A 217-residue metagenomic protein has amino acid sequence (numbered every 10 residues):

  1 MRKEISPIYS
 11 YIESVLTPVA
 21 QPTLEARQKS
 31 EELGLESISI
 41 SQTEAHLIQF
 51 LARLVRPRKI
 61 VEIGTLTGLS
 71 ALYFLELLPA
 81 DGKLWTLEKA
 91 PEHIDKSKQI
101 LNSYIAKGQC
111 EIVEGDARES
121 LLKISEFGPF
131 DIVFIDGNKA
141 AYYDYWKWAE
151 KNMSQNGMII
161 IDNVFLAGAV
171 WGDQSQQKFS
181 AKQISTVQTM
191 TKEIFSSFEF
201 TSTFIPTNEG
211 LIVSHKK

Functional and structural regions predicted by a protein language model:
M1-F134, K139-I160, V164-K217: A short alpha-helical cap/connector motif
